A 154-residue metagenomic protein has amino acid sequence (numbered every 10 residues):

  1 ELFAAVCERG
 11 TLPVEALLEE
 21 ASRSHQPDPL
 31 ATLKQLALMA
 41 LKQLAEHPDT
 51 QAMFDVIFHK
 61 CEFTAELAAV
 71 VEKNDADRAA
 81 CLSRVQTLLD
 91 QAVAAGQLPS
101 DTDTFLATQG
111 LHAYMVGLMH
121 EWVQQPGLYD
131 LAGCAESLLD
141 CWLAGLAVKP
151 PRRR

Functional and structural regions predicted by a protein language model:
E1-F3, V14: Short amphipathic alpha-helical segment with a characteristic S/N-K-E followed by hydrophobic residues
A5, E19-A52, T104, T108-L111: Hydrophobic alpha-helical connector segments
R9-E15, E19, A31, A68-A95 (+2 more regions): Amphipathic alpha-helical packing segments from all-alpha helical-bundle domains
A21, H25, F54, F58-C61 (+2 more regions): Secondary-structure edge/capping motif, primarily at the C-terminal ends of alpha-helices and the immediately following
A37, L82, Q86, A132-L143: Hydrophobic core segments within long, regular secondary-structure runs in both alpha- and beta-rich folds
K42-Q86, Q97: Short secondary-structure transition hinges
Q43-E46, F63, T87, Q91 (+2 more regions): Amphipathic C-terminal alpha-helical segment
S100: Short beta-strand "wing" residues that participate in macromolecule-binding interfaces
